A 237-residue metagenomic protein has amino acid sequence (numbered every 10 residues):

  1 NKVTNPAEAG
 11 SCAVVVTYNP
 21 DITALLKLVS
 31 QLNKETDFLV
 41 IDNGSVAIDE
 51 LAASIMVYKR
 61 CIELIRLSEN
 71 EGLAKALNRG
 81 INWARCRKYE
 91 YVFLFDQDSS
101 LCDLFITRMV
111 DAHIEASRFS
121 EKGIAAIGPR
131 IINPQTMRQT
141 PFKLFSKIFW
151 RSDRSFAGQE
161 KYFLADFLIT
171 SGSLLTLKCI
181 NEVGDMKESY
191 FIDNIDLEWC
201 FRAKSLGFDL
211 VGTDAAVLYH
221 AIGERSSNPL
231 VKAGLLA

Functional and structural regions predicted by a protein language model:
V15-K34: Short, well-formed alpha-helical segments that are part of the catalytic scaffolds of diverse glycosyltransferases
D42-L51, E69, S99-S100: A conserved acidic beta->alpha catalytic loop
S68-A84: Glycine-rich, basic loop-to-helix element that forms the pyrophosphate-binding segment of sugar-nucleotide handling
Y89-S100: Short beta-strand-to-loop acidic/aromatic patch adjacent to the donor-nucleotide binding site
L104-P141: Conserved donor NDP-sugar-binding/catalytic core segment of glycosyltransferases
F145-D166: Short, flexible, basic/aromatic active-site loop/helix in glycosyltransferases
S173, C179, V183-G184, S189-A216: A short, conserved alpha-helix in the catalytic core of glycosyltransferases
D209-A237: Active-site-adjacent helix/loop segment of glycosyltransferases that harbors family-specific signature motifs
